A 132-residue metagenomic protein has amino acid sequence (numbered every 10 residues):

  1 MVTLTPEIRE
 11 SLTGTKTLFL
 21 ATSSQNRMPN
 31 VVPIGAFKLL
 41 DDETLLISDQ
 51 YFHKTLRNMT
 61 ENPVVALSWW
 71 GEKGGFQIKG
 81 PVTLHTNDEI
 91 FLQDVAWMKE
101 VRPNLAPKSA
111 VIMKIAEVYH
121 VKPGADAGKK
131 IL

Functional and structural regions predicted by a protein language model:
M1-L132: Binding-site signature for planar aromatic cofactors or substrates
